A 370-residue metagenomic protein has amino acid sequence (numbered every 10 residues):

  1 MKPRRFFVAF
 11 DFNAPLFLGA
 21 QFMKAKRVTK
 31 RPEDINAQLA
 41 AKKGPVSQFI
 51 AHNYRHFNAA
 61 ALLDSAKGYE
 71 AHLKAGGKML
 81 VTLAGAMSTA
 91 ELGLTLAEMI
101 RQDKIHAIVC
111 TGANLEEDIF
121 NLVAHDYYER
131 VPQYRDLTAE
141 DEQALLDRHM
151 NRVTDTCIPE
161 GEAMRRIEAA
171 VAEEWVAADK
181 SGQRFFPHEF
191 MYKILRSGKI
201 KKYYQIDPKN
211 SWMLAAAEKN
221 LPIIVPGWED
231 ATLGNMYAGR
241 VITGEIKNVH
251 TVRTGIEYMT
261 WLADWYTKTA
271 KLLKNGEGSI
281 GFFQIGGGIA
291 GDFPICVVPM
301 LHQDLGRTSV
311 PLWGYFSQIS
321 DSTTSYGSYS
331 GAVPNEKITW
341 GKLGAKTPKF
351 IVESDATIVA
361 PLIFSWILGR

Functional and structural regions predicted by a protein language model:
M23-A66, E70-L73: N-terminal glycine-rich anion-binding loop in soluble enzyme alpha/beta folds
A60, C296, Q303-R370: C-terminal functional extensions of proteins
M79-S88, I108, I224-W228, K247-Y329: Glycine-rich anion-binding loop/nest that anchors nucleotide
E91-L94, I119-H125, N235-A238, P294-V297 (+1 more regions): Short acidic, glycine/serine/threonine-rich loops at helix termini
T95-R101, G239-T243, V298-L305, A332-E336: Short, solvent-exposed amphipathic alpha-helical segments in soluble enzyme and RNA/protein-processing domains
A97-I167: A generic, well-ordered mixed alpha/beta core segment in the N-terminal half of proteins
D141-T232: Ligand-binding beta-strand-loop-alpha-helix segment within the catalytic cores of soluble metabolic enzymes
